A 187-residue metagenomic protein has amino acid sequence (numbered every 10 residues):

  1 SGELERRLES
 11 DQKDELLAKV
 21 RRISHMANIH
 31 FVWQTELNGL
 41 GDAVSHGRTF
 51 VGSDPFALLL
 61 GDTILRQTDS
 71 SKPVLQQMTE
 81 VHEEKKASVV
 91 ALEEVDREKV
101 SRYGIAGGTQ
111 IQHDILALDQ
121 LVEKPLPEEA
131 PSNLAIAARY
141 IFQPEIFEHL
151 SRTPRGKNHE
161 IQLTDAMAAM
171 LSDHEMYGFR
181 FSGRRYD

Functional and structural regions predicted by a protein language model:
S1-L60, L65-R66: Conserved N-terminal catalytic core of the sugar/cofactor nucleotidyltransferase
E3-S10, N28, G52, E83-K85 (+2 more regions): Terminal amphipathic alpha-helical/low-complexity segments used for targeting or macromolecular assembly
L17-A27, V81, T109-I115, A169-L171: Short, conserved catalytic or adaptor-binding loops enriched in Gly and charged residues
E36-L40, R97-E98, P127-E129, R185-D187: A short acidic, often aromatic-flanked loop/helix-cap motif at beta-alpha or helix-coil junctions that lines enzyme
L37-L40, S71, E160: A conditional alpha-helix N-cap/helix-loop micro-motif detector
L58, V90-A91, G178: Structural beta-sheet core signal
R66-E148, T153, K157: Conserved core of the sugar-phosphate nucleotidyltransferase
